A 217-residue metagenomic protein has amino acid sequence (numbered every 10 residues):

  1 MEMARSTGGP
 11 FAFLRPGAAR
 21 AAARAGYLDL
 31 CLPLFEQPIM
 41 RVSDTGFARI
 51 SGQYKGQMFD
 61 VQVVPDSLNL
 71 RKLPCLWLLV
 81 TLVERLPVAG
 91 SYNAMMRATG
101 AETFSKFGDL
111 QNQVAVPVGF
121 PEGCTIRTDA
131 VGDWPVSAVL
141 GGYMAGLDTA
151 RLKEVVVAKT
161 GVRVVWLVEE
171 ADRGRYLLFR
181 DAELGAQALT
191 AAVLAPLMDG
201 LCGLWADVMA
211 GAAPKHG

Functional and structural regions predicted by a protein language model:
E2, F13-G26: Active-site acidic/histidine clusters and adjacent loop/turn architecture that either coordinate catalytic ions
M3-F11, M40-K55, D60, L68-G217: Charged, low-complexity intrinsically disordered regions
A22-I39: Amphipathic alpha-helical segments
